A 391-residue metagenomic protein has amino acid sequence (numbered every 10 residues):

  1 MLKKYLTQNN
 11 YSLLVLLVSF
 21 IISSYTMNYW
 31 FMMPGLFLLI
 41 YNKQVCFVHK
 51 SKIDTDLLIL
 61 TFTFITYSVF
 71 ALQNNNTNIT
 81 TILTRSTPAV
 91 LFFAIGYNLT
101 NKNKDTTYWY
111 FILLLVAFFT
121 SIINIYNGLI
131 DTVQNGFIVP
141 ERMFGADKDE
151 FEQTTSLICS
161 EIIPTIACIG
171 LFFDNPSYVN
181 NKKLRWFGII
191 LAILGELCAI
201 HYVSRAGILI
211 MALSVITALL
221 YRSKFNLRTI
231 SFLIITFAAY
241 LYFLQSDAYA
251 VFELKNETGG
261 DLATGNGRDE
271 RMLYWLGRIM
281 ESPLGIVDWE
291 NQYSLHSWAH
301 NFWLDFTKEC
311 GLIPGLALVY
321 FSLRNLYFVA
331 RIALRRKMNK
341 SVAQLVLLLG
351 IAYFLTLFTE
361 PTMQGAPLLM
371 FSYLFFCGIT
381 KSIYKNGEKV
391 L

Functional and structural regions predicted by a protein language model:
M1-L72, N101-K104, Y108, F173-W186 (+2 more regions): Transmembrane signal-anchor hairpin modules in multi-pass inner-membrane enzymes, especially those that act on
P34-I40, L345-T356, T362-L391: Transmembrane alpha-helices of multi-pass inner-membrane enzymes
V45, S51, T55, T229 (+2 more regions): Hydrophobic transmembrane alpha-helices and their immediate junctions
T55-T66, N76-L99, Y108-F118: Aromatic-anchored transmembrane helix interface
D56-T63, F111-T120, I190-I193, F225-Q245: Hydrophobic alpha-helical membrane-interfacial segments at the cytosolic entry of transmembrane helices
V69, I122, Y126, L219-G259 (+1 more regions): A membrane-periplasm/extracellular boundary helix in multi-pass inner-membrane enzymes that assemble envelope glycans
T107-N135, E152-Y221, F328: Alpha-helical transmembrane segments of multi-pass inner-membrane proteins
N256-C310, V329-R335: Long extracytoplasmic/lumenal interhelical loops at the membrane interface of multi-pass membrane proteins
